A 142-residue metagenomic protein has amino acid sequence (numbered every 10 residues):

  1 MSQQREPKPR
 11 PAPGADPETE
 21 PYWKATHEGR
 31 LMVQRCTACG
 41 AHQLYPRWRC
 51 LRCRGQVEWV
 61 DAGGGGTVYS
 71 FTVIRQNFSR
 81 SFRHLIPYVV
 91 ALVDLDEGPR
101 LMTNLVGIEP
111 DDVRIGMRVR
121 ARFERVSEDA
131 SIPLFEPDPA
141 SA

Functional and structural regions predicted by a protein language model:
M1-L31, S141-A142: A broadly conserved sequence feature marking short terminus-proximal activation segments in nucleic acid-centric
Q4, G98, T103-A142: Well-ordered alpha/beta subsegment
R30-V33, R47: Residues immediately within or flanking Cys/His clusters that coordinate Zn2+ in small zinc-binding modules
R35-A38, R49-R52: Short, cysteine/histidine-rich loop/knuckle motifs that typically chelate Zn2+
H42-Q43, V57: Cys/His-rich microdomains that often coordinate metals
G66-V68, L105: Conserved hydrophobic positions within beta-strands
F71-N77, E124-E128: Short, conserved beta-turn/loop elements at beta-strand boundaries and strand-helix junctions
L85-L101: Short, basic/aromatic beta-hairpin or loop at an interaction surface
